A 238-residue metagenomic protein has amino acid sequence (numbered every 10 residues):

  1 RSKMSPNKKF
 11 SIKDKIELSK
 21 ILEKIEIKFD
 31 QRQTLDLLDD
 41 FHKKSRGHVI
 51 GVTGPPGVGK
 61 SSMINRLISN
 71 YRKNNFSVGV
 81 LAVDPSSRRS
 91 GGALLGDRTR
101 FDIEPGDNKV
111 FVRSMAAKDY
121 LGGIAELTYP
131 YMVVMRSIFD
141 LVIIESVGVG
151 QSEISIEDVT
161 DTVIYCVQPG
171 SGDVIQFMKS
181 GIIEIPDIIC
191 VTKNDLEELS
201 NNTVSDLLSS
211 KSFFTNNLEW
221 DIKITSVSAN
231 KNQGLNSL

Functional and structural regions predicted by a protein language model:
S5-I50, V58, L67-S152, T162-Y165: Nucleotide-state-sensitive switch-loop elements of NTP-binding domains
G51, D84, E145, I182 (+2 more regions): Residue-level signature of catalytic and energy-coupling elements of molecular machines, predominantly ATP/GTP-dependent
G54: The Walker A (P-loop) glycine that initiates the GxxxxGKT/S ATP-binding motif of P-loop NTPases
S61: Walker A/P-loop
S146, G150, D158-Q176, D187 (+1 more regions): Conserved Switch II/interswitch segment of TRAFAC-class P-loop GTPases
I185-C190, N194-S237: Canonical P-loop GTPase G-domain recognition
